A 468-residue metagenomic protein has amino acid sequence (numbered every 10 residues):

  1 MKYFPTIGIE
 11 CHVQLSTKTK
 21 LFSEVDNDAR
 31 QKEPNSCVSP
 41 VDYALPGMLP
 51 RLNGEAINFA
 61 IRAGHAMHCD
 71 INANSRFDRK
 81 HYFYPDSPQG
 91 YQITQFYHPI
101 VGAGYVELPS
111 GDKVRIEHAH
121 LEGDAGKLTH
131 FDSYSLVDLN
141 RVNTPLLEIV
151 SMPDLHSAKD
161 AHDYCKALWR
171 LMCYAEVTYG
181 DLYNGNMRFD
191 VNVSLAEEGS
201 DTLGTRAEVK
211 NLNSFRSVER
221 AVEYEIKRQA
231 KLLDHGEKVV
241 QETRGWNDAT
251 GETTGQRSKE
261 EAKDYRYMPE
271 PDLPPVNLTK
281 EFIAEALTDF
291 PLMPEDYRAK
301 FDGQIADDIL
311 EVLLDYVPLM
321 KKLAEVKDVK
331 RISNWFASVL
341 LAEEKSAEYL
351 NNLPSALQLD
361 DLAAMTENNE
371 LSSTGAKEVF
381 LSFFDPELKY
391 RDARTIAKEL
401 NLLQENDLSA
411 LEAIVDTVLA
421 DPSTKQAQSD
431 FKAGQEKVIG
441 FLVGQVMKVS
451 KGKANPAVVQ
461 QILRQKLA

Functional and structural regions predicted by a protein language model:
M1-L292, R298, Q304-D307, Y316-V317 (+2 more regions): Basic, nucleic-acid-interacting segments
A63, E225, W335, V339-E343 (+7 more regions): Amphipathic alpha-helical segments in well-ordered regions
S200, A342-S346, D385-P386: AAA+ ATPase "lid" subdomain C-terminal helix
V276-N277, K322, R331-I332, K345-L350 (+4 more regions): Extended hydrophobic-aromatic, low-complexity segments
Q304, L323-I332, E370-L371, A433-E436: Structural motif
E311-S346, P354-E367: Long, well-ordered mid-to-C-terminal structural blocks that present hydrophobic/aromatic surfaces
L350-D361, S373-K448: Strongly charged, low-complexity linkers/loops
E436-A468: Short, amphipathic C-terminal "tail helix"
